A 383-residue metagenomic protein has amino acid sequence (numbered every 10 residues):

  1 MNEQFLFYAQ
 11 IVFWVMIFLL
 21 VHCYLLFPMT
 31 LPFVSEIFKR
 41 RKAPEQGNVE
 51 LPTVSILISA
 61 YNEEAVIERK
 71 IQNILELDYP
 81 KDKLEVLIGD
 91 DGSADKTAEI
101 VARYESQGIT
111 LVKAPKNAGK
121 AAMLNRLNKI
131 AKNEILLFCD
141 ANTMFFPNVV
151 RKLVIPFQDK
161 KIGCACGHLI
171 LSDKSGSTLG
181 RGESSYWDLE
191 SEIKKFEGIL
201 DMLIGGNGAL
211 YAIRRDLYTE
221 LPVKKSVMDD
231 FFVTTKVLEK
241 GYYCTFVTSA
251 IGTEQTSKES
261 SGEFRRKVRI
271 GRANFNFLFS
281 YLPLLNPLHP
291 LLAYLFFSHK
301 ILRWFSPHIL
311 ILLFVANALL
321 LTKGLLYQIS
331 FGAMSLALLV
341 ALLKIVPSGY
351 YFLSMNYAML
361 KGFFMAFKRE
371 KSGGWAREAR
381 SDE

Functional and structural regions predicted by a protein language model:
M1-N48, A358: N-terminal membrane-anchoring/stem segments of glycan-assembly enzymes
T30-T53, S261-G262, L282-F296, S335-E383: Juxtamembrane C-terminal module of membrane proteins
S55, N73, D90-E99, K116 (+1 more regions): A conserved acidic beta->alpha catalytic loop
Q72-K83: Short, acidic, metal-binding catalytic loop of nucleotide-sugar glycosyltransferases
K81-I88, A98-I130, R181-W187, E192: Conserved donor nucleotide-binding strand/loop of the catalytic core
A122-M123, C139, P147-K225: Long helical/loop segments within the catalytic core of UDP-sugar-dependent glycosyltransferases, especially the large
L136: Short aromatic/hydrophobic "clamp" motif used to bind/position activated sugar donors
F157-L189, K224-D229, V233-F296, S354-Y357 (+1 more regions): Catalytic donor/gating beta->alpha subdomain of glycosyltransferases that bind UDP-sugars
